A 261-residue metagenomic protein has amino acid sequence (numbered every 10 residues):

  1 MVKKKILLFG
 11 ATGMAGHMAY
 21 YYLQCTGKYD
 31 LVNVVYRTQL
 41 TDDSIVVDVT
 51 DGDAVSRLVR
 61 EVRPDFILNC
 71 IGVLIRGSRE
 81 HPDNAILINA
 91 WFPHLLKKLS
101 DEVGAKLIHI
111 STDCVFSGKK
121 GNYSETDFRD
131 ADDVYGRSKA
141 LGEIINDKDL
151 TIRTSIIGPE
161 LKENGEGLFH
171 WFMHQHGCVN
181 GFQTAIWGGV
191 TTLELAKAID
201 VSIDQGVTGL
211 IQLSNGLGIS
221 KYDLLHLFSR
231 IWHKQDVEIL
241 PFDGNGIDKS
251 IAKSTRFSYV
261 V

Functional and structural regions predicted by a protein language model:
K4-T26: N-terminal Rossmann NAD(P)H-binding glycine-rich loop of SDR-like oxidoreductase domains
T38-G52: Rossmann-fold cofactor-recognition segment
V49-I88: NAD(P)H-binding glycine-rich loop region in Rossmannoid oxidoreductase-like domains and their noncatalytic homologs
I88-F92, K139: Short alpha-helix in the Rossmann-fold core of NAD(P)-dependent oxidoreductases
H94-D130: Conserved Rossmann-fold NAD(P)-dependent oxidoreductase catalytic core, especially the SDR/UDP-sugar
D127, V134-S138: Active-site helix of classical SDR
D132, I144-E194, D200-V201: NAD(P)-dependent short-chain dehydrogenase/reductase
A198-K249: Mid/C-terminal beta-alpha module of Rossmann-like enzyme folds, strongest in SDR-family dehydrogenases/epimerases
